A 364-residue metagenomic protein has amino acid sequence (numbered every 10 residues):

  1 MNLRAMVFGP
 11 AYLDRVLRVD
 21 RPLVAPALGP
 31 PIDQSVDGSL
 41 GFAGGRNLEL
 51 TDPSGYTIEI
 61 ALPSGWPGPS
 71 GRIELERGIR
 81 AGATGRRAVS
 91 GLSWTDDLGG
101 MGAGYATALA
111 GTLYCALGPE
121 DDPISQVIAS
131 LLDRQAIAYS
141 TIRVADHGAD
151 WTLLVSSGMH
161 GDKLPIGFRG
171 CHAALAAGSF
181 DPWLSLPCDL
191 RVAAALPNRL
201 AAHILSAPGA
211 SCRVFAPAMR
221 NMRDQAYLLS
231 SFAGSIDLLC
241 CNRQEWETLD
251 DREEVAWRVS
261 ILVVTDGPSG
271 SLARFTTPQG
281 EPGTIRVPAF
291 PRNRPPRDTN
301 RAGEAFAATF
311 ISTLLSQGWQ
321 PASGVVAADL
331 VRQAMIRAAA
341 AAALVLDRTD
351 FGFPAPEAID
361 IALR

Functional and structural regions predicted by a protein language model:
M1-V19, D33-D37, E49-D52, R252-R364: Conserved phosphate-binding/catalytic region of the ribokinase-like
A5, G111-T112, Y139, C212-V214 (+1 more regions): Hydrophobic anchor at the start of a short beta-strand that flanks the dinucleotide cofactor-binding loop
G9, C115-G118, P217, D266: Short beta-strand/turn micro-motifs composed of small residues that flank or help shape donor/cofactor-binding pockets
D20-G29: Short Gly/aromatic-enriched secondary-structure transition segments
S35-W151, L344, A362-L363: Substrate-binding N-lobe of the ribokinase-like
A110, S157-H160, R274-E281: Short acidic-glycine loop/turn motifs at beta-strand connectors
L113, R143-V144, T152-R199: Conserved phosphate-binding/catalytic loop of the ribokinase/pfkB sugar-kinase fold
C188-I261, G267-P278: Conserved beta-alpha-beta core of the PfkB/ribokinase-like small-molecule kinase fold
